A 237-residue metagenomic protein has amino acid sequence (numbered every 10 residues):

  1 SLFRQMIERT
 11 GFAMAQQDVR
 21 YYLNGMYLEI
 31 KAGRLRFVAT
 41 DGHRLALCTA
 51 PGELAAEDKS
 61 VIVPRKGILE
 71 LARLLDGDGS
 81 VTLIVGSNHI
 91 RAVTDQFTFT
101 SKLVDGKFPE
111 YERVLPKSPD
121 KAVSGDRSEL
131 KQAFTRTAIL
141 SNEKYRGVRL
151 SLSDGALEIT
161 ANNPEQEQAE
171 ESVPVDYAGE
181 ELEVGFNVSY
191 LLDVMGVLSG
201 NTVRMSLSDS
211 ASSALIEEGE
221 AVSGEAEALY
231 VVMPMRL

Functional and structural regions predicted by a protein language model:
S1-L237: Structural preference for solvent-exposed beta-strand-turn elements and adjacent flexible terminal/loop segments within
